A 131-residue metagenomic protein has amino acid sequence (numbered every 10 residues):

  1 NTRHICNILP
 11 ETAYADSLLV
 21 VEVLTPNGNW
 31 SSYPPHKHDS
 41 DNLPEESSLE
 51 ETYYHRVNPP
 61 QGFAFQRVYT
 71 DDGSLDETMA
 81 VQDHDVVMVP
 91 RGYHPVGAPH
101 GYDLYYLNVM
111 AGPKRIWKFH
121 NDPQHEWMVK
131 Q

Functional and structural regions predicted by a protein language model:
N1-Y14, L107-Q131: Double-stranded beta-helix
N1-Y33: Surface-exposed beta-loop interaction hotspot
L18-V21, N29-H38, L43-P44, A64-V68: A short secondary-structure junction signal
E22-T25, E45-D72, A80, M88 (+1 more regions): Short, conserved beta-strand element in jelly-roll/cupin
H36, H55, F65-R67, P95-H100 (+2 more regions): Short beta-strand His + acidic residue motifs that chelate non-heme Fe in jelly-roll/DSBH and cupin folds
P60, Y93-H94, A111-K114: Short, glycine-/Ser/Thr-/acidic-enriched flexible segments
A80-G101: Conserved metal-binding segment of the jelly-roll/cupin
